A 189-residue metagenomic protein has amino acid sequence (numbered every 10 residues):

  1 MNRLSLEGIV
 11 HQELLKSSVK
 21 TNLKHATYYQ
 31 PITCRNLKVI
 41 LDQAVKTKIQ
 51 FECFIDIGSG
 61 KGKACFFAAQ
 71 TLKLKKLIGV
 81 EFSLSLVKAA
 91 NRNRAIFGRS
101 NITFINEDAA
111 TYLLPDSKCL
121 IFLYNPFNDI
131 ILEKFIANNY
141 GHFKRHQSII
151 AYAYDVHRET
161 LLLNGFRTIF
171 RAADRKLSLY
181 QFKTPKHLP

Functional and structural regions predicted by a protein language model:
M1-I49: S-adenosyl-L-methionine
F51-G60: Conserved class I S-adenosyl-L-methionine
G62-F66: Glycine-rich SAM-binding Motif I of class I
K75-I78: Short beta-strand element of Class I
S83: Conserved SAM/SAH-binding beta-strand->alpha-helix loop
A90: Conserved SAM-binding loop
R99-D108: Conserved SAM-binding strand-loop segment of SAM-dependent methyltransferases
I130-K183: C-terminal substrate-binding/active-site "lid" region of AdoMet-derived donor-dependent transferases
